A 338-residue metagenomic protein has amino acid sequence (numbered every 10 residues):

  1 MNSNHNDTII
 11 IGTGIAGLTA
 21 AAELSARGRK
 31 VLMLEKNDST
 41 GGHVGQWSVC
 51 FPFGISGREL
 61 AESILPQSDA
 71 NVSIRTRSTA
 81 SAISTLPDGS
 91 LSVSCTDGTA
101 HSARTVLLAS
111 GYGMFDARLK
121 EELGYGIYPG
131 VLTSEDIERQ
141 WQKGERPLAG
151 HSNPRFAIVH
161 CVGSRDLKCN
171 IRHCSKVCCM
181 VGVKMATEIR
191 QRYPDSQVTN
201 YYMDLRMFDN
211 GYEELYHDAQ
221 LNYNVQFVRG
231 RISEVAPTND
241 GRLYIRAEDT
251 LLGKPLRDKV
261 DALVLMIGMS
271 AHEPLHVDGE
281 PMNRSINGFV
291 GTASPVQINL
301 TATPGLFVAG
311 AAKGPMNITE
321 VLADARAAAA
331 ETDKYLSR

Functional and structural regions predicted by a protein language model:
M1-R338: Residues forming the flavin
